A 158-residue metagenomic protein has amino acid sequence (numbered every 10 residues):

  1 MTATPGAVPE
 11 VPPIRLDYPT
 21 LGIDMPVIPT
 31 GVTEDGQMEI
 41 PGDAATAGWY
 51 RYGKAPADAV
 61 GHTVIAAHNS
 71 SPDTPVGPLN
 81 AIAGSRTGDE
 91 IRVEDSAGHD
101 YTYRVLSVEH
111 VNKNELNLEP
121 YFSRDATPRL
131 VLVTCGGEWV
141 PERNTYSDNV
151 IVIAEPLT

Functional and structural regions predicted by a protein language model:
M1-S85, E90-A97, S107-T158: Solvent-exposed, non-transmembrane regions of membrane-associated and secreted proteins
